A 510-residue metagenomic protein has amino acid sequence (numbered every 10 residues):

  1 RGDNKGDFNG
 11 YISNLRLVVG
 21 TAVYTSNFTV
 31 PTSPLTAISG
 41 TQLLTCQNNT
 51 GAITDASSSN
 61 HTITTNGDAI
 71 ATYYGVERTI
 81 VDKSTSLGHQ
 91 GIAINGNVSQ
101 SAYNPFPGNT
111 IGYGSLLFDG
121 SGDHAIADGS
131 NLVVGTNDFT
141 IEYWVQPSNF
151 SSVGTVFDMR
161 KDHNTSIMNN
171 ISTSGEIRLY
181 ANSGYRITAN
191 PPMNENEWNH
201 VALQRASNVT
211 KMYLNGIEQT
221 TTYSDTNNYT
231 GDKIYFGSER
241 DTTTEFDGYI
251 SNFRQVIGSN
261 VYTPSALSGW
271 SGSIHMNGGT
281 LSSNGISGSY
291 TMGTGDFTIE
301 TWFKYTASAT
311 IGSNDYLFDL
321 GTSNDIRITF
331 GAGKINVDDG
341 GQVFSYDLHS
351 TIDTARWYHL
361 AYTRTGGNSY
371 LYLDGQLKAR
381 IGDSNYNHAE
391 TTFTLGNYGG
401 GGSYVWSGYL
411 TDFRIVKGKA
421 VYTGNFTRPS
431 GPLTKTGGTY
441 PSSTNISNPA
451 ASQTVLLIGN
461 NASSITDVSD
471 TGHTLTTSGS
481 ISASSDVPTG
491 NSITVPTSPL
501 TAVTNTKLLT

Functional and structural regions predicted by a protein language model:
R1, N66-I80, T85-G122, E142-S151 (+11 more regions): Extracellular glycan-interaction surfaces
R1-I12, Y180-T188, T230-I250, D338-F344 (+2 more regions): Extracellular glycan-interaction patches encoded by glycine-rich segments
G2-G6, T32-T36, L117-F139, R186-P192 (+6 more regions): Short surface loop/edge beta-strand patches of beta-sandwich-type extracellular domains that form ligand-contact sites
F8-S13, T41, G112, F139 (+14 more regions): Residues that flank catalytic or metal-binding motifs in active/ligand-binding sites
Y11-G114, V209-K211, I217-T220, Y249-G279 (+4 more regions): Extended recognition patches within non-cytosolic domains
I12-R16, T45-Q47, G120, F139-N149 (+9 more regions): Short hydrophobic/aromatic patches on beta-strands that form ligand-binding or substrate-lining surfaces
T36-S39, G108-T110, V134-G135, I171-S172 (+9 more regions): Extracellular/periplasmic catalytic domains that process cell-envelope and extracellular macromolecules
Q42-L43, G114-L116, D123-A125, G154-D158 (+9 more regions): Short Gly/Ser/Thr-biased coil->beta-strand turn/linker motifs that build repetitive extracellular beta-solenoid/fiber
